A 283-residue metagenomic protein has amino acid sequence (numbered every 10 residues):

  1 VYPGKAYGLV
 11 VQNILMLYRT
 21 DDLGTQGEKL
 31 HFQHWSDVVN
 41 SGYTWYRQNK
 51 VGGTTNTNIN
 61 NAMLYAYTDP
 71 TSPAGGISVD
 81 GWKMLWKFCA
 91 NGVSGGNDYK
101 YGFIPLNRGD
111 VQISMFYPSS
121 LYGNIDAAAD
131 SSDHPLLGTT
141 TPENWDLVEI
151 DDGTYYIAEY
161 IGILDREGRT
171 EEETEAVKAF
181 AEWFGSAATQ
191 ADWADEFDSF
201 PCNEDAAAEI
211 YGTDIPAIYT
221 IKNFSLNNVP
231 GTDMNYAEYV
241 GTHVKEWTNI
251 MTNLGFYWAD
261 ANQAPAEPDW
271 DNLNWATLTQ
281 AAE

Functional and structural regions predicted by a protein language model:
V1-T20, D151-G153: A structural signal for short loop-to-beta-strand junctions that line the ligand-binding cleft of periplasmic/secreted
A6-G8, S131-Y155, R166: Short beta-strand->loop
Q12-M16, Y43, I59-N60, W145 (+1 more regions): Small-molecule pocket liners
D21-F32, Y65-A74, E167-V177: Short helix-loop capping/hinge motifs at secondary-structure junctions, enriched in acidic/polar residues
W35-T55, M63-A66: Short loop->beta-strand "edge-of-pocket" segments that line small-molecule binding or catalytic clefts across diverse
Y46-R47, N58-D146: Ligand-binding pocket segment of bilobal, Venus flytrap-like solute-binding proteins
E159-M234: Mature extracytoplasmic/periplasmic domains
F224-E283: Conserved C-terminal helix/tail region of periplasmic/extracytoplasmic solute-binding proteins
